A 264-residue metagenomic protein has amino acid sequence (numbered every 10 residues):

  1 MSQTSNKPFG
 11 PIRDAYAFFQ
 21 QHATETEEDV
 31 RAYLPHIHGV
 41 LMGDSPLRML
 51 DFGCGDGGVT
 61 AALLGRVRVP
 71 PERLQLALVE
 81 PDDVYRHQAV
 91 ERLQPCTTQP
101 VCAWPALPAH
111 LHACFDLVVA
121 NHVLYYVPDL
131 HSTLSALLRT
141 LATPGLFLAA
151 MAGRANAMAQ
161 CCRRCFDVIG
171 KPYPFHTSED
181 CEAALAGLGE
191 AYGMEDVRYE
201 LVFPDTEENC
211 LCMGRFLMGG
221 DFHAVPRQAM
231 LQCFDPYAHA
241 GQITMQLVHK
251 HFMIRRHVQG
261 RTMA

Functional and structural regions predicted by a protein language model:
M1-L41: Class I SAM-dependent methyltransferase Rossmann-like catalytic core, especially the SAM/SAH-binding loop
L50-L107: Class I SAM-dependent methyltransferase SAM/SAH-binding core
L107-A113: Short conserved loop adjoining the S-adenosyl-L-methionine
D116-H131: A short SAM/SAH-binding and catalytic strip from SAM-dependent methyltransferases
H131-L146: A short glycine-rich, Lys/Arg-flanked "PGG" loop and its adjoining helix->strand segment in the class I
L146-Y173: Conserved class I S-adenosyl-L-methionine
Y173-G189: Short alpha-helix
A191-A264: Conserved Class I S-adenosyl-L-methionine
